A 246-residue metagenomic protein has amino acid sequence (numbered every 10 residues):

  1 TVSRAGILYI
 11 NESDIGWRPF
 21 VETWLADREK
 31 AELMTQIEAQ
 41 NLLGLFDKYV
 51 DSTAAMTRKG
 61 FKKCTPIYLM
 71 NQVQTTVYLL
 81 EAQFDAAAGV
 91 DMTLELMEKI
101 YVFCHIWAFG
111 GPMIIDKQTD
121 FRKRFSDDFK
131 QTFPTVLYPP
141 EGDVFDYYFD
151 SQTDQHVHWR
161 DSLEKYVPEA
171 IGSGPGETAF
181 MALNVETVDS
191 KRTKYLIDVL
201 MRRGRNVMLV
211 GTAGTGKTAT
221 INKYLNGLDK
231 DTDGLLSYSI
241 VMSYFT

Functional and structural regions predicted by a protein language model:
V2-A31, K230-V241: A short helix-turn-beta junction within AAA+ P-loop NTPase domains corresponding to the substrate/partner-engaging
I15-T57: E2/UBC-UEV (E2-variant) core
A39-T246: AAA+ P-loop NTPase catalytic core
